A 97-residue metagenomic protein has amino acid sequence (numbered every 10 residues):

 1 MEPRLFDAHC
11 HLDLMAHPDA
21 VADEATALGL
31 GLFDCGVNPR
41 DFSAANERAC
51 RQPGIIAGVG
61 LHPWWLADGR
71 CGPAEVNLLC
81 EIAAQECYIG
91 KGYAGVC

Functional and structural regions predicted by a protein language model:
M1-C97: Mid-domain alpha/beta scaffold segments of enzyme catalytic cores
